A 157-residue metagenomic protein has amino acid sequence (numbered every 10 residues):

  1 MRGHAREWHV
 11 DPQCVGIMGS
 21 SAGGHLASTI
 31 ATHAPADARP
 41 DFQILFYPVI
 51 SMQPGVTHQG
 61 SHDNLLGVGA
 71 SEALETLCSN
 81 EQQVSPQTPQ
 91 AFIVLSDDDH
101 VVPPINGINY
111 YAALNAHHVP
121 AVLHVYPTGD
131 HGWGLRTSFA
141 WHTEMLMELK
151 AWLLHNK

Functional and structural regions predicted by a protein language model:
R2-T57, E75-T76: Primarily recognizes the serine-hydrolase "nucleophile elbow" in alpha/beta-hydrolase and SGNH/GDSL folds
V15, A91, A121: Hydrophobic anchor at the start of a short beta-strand that flanks the dinucleotide cofactor-binding loop
S21, V49, D97-D99, P127: Residue-level signal for short, function-critical loop segments
I44-F46, F92-V94, H124: Hydrophobic/aromatic beta-strand patches that form the interior of the parallel beta-sheet core in alpha/beta enzyme
P48-Q83, P89: Mobile cap/lid helix-loop segments that gate and shape the active-site cleft of serine hydrolases
Q87, F92-L95, D99: Short beta-strand/loop motif that positions the catalytic acidic residue of the alpha/beta-hydrolase fold
H100-N106: Conserved alpha/beta-hydrolase "acid-adjacent" motif
I108-K157: C-terminal catalytic histidine-bearing segment of alpha/beta-hydrolase fold enzymes
